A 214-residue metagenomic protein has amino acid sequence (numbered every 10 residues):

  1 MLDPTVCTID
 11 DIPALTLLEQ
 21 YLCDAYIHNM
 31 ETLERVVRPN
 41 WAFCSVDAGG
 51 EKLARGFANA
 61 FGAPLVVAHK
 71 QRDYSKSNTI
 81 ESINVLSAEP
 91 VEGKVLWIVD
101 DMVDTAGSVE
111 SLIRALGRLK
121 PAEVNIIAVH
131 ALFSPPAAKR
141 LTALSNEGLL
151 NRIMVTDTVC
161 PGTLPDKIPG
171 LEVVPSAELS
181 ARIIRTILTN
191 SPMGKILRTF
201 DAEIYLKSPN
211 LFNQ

Functional and structural regions predicted by a protein language model:
M1-Q214: PRPP-associated nucleotide enzymes
